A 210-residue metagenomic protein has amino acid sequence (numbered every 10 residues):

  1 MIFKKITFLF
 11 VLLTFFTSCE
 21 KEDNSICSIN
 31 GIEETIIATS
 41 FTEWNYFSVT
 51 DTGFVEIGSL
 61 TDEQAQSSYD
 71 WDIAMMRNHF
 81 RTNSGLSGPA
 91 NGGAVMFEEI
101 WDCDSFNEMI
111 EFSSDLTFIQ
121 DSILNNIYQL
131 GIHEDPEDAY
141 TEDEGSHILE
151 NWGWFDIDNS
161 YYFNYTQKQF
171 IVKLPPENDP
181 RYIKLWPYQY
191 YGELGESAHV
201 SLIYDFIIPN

Functional and structural regions predicted by a protein language model:
F3-L9: Sec-dependent signal peptide recognition, specifically the positively charged N-region followed immediately by
L12: Surface-exposed interaction regions that form or flank ligand-binding interfaces
F15-S18: C-terminal motif of bacterial Sec signal peptides marking the signal peptidase cleavage site
E20-N210: Surface-exposed, beta-sheet-biased, low-hydrophobicity segments with strongly acidic/polar composition
